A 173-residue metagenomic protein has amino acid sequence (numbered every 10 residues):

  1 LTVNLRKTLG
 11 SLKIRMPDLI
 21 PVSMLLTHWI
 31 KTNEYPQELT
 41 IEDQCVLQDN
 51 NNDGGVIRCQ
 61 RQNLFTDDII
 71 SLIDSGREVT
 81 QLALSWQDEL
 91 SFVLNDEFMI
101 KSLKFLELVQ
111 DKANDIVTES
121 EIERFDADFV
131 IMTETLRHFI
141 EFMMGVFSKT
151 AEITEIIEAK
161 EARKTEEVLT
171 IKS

Functional and structural regions predicted by a protein language model:
L1-S173: Intrinsically disordered, low-complexity, charge-rich terminal extensions of nucleic-acid-associated complexes
